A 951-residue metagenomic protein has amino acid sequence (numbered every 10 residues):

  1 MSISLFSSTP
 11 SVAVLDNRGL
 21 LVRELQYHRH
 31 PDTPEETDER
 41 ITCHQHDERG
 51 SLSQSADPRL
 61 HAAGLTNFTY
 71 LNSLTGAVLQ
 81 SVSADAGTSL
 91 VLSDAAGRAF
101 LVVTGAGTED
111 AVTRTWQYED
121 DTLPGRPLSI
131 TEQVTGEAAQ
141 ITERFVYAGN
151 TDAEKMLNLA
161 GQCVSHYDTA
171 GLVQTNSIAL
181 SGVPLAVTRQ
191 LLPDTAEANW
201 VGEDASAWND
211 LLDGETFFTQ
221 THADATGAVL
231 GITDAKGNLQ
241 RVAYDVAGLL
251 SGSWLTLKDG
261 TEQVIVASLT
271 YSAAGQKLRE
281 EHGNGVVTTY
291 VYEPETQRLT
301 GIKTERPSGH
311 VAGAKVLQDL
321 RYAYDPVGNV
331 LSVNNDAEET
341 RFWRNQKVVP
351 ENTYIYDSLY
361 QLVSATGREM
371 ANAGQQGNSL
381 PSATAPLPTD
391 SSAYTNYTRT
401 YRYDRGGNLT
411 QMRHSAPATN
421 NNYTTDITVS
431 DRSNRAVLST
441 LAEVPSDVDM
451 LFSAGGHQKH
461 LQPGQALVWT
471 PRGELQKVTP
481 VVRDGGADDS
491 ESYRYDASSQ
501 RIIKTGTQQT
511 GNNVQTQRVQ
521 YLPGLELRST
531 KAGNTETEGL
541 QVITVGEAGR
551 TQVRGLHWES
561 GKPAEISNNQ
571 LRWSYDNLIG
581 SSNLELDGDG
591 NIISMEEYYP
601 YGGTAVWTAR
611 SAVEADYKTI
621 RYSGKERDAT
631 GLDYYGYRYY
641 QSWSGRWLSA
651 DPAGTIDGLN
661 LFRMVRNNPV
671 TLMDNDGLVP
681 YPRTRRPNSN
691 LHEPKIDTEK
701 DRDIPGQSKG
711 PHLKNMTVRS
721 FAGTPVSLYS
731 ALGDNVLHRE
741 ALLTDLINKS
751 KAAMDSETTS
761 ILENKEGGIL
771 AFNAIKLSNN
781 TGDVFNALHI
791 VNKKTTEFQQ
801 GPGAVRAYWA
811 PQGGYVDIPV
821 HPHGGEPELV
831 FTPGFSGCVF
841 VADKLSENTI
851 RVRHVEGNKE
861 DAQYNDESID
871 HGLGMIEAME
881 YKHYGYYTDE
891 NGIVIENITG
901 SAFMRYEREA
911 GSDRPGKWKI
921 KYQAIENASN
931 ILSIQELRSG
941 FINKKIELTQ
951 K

Functional and structural regions predicted by a protein language model:
M1-T42, D47-E48, T216-F218, D224-A228: Thioester-forming pentapeptide GCGEQ
S7, H30-P31, D38, L60-Y70 (+9 more regions): Acidic/glycine-rich beta-solenoid
G202, P563-G636: A motif-centric feature for acidic-aromatic and gly/ser/thr-rich catalytic loops and repeats
N591-W607, D616, G631-L632, Y637-R638 (+1 more regions): Short turn/helix-capping motifs enriched in Asx and small/polar residues
N675-H738, L742-T744, Q950-K951: Low-complexity, glycine/serine/proline-rich disordered segments that function as export/translocation leaders
P694-Q707, E867-K951: Active-site or metal-binding loop neighborhoods of secreted/extracellular toxin and effector enzymes
A741-K794: Polybasic, low-complexity association/targeting segments
D817-I895: Catalytic toxin/effector domains delivered as secreted proteins or via bacterial secretion systems
